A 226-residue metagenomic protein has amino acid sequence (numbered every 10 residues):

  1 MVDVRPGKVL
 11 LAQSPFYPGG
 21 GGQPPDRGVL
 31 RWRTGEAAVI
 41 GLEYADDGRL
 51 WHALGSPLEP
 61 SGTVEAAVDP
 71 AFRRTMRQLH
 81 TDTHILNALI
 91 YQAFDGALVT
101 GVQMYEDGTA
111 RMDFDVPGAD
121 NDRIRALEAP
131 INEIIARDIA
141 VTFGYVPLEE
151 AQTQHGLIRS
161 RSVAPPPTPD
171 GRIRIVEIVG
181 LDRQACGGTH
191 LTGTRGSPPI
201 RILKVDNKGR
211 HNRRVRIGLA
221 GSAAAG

Functional and structural regions predicted by a protein language model:
M1-G226: Active-/binding-site microenvironments in catalytic and ligand-binding cores
